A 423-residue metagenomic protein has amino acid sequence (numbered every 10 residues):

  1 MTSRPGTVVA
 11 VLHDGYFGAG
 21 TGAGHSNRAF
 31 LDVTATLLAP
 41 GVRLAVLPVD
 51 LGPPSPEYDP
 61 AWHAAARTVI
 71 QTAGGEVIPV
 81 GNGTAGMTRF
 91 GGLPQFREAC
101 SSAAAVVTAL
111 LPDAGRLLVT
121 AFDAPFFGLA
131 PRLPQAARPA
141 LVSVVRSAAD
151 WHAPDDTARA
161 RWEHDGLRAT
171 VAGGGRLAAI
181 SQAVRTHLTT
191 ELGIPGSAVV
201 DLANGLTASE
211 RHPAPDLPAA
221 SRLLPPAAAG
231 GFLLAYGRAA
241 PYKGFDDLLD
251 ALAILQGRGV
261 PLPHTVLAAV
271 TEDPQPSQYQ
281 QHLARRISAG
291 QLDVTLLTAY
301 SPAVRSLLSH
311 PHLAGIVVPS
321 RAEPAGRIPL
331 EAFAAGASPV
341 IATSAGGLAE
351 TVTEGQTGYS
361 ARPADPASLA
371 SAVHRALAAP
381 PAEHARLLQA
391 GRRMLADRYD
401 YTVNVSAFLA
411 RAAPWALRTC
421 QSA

Functional and structural regions predicted by a protein language model:
G22, P381, A385-A413: A charged, aromatic-enriched C-terminal amphipathic alpha-helix characteristic of glycosyltransferases across folds
T157-L177: Membrane-proximal helix-turn-helix segments that form the acceptor-binding/catalytic region of lipid-linked
A178, P225-K243, L249-L252: Conserved donor-binding/catalytic core segment of Leloir-type glycosyltransferases
A183, G205: Carbohydrate-associated surface elements
Q280-P302, L307: Nucleotide-activated donor-binding/catalytic signature segment of Leloir-type glycosyltransferases, i.e., the conserved
R321: Aromatic "clamp/platform" in nucleotide-sugar-dependent glycosyltransferases that forms part of the donor/acceptor
S338-A342: Short hydrophobic beta-strand element within catalytic cores of glycosyltransferases and related nucleotide-activated
A345-G355, Y359-S360: Short acidic/histidine- and often glycine-rich active-site loop of Leloir-type glycosyltransferases that engages
